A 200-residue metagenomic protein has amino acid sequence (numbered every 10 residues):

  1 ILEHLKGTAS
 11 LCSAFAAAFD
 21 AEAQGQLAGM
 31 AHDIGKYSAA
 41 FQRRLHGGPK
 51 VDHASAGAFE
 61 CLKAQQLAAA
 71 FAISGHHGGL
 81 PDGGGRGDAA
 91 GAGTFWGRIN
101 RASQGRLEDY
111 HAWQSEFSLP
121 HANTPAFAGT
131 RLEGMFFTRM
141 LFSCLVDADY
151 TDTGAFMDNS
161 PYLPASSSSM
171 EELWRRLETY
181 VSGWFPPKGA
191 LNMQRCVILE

Functional and structural regions predicted by a protein language model:
I1-P187: Accessory nucleic-acid engagement/destabilization modules that flank
H4-G7, K188-E200: N-terminal pre-P-loop "Q-motif" helix
